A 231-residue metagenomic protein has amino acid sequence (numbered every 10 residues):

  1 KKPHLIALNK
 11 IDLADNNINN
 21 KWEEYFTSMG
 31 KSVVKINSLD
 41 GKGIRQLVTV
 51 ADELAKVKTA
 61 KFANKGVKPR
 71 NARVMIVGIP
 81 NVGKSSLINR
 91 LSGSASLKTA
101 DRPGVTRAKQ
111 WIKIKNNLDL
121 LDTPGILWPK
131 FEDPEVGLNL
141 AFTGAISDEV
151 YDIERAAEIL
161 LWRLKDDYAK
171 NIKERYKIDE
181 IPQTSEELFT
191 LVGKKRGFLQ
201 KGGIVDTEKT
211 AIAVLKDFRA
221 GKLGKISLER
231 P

Functional and structural regions predicted by a protein language model:
K1-L5, I11, N17, K31-S32 (+1 more regions): Helix-rich effector regions associated with P-loop NTPase G domains
K2, D12-G78, S96, G197-F198 (+1 more regions): Canonical P-loop GTPase G-domain recognition
W22-Y25, G93, V136-L140: Glycine-rich, phosphate-binding/catalytic loops in enzymes
S38, I88, L118-L121: Conserved active-site beta-strand-loop modules that form the wall/rim of enzyme catalytic pockets and either contain
Q46, V50, S86, I159 (+1 more regions): Alpha-helical scaffold segments in soluble metabolic enzymes
K58-F62, N89, A95-D101, D167-I172: Short, structured loop/turn "capping" segments at alpha-beta junctions
V67-P69, L91, I112-K113: Solvent-exposed alpha-helices and their adjacent loops that cap or buttress functional pockets in soluble metabolic
R73-G93, T123: Glycine-rich phosphate-binding P-loop
